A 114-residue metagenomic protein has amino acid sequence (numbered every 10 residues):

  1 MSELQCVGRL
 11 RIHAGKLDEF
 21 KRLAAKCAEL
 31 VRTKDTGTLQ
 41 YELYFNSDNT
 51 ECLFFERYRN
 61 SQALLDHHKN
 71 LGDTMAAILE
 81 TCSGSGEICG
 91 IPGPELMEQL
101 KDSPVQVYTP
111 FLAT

Functional and structural regions predicted by a protein language model:
M1-L4, F45-D48, E80: Short, flexible turn/loop "capping" segments at secondary-structure junctions
Q5-L10: Active-site-flanking beta-strand signature of metal-NTP-handling nucleotidyl enzymes and homologous cyclase-like
I12-K21: Short, surface-exposed ligand-recognition loops at beta-strand->loop->(often short) alpha-helix junctions that present
L23-A24, H67: Hydrophobic alpha-helical membrane-association signature
A25-L53: Short, glycine- and small/hydrophobic-rich beta-strand elements in well-ordered beta-sheets
L30-L39, R57-Q106: An amphipathic, aromatic/His-enriched active-site/gating alpha helix that lines ligand/cofactor pockets
P94-L96, F111-T114: A short acidic, often aromatic-flanked loop/helix-cap motif at beta-alpha or helix-coil junctions that lines enzyme
